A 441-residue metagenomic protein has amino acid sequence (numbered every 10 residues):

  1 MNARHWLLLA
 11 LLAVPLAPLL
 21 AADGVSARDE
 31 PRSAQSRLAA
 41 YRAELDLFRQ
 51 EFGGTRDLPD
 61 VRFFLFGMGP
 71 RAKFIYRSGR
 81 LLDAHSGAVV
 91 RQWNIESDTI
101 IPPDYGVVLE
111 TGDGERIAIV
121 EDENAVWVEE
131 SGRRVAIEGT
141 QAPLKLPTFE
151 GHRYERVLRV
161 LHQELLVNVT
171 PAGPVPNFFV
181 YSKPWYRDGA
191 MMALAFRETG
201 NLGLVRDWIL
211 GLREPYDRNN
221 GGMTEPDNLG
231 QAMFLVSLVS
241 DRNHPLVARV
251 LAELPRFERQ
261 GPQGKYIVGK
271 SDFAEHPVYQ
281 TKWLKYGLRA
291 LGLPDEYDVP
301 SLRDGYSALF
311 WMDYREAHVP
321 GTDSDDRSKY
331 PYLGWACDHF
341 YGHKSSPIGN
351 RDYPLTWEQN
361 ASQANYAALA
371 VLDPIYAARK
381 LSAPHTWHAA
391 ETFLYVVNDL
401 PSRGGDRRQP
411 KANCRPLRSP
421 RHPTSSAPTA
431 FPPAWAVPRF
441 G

Functional and structural regions predicted by a protein language model:
M1-L7: Bacterial N-terminal signal peptides that target proteins for export
L8-P18: Bacterial N-terminal signal peptides
G24-P184: Low-complexity, Ser/Thr/Pro/Gly-enriched N-terminal "stalk/linker" regions
V25-R62, M68, P300-R418, H422 (+1 more regions): Non-catalytic carbohydrate-binding regions of carbohydrate-active enzymes
E138-T148, S182, D188-N201, Q231-P245 (+4 more regions): Well-ordered alpha-helical scaffold segments within catalytic/enzyme domains
L158-V180, D207-P226, L254-P277, E296-W335 (+1 more regions): Glycine- and aromatic-rich loop/turn segments at beta-sheet edges
K183-A190, F196-P294: Aromatic-rich carbohydrate-recognition surfaces in CAZymes
